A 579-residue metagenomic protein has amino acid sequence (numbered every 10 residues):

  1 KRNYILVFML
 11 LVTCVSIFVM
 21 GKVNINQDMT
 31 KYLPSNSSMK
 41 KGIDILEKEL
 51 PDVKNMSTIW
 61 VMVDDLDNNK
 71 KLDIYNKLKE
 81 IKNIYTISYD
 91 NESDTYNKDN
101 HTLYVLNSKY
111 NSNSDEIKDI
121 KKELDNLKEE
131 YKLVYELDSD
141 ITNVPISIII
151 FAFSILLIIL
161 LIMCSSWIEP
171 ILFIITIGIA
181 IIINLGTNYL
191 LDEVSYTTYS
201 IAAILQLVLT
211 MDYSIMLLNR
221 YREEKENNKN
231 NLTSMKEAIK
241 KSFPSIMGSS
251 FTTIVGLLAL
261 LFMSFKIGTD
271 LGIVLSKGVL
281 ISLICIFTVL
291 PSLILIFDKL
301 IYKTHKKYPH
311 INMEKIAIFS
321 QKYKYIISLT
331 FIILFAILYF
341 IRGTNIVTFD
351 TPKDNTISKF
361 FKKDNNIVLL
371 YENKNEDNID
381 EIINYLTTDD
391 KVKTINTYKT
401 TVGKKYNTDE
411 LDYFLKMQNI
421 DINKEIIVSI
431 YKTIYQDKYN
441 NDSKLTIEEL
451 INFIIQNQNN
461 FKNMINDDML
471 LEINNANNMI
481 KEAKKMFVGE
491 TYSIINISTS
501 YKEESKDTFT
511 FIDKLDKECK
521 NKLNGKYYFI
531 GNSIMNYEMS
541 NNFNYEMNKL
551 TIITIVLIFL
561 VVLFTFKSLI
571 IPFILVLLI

Functional and structural regions predicted by a protein language model:
K1, L78-I81, S320, L386-T387 (+1 more regions): Hydrophobic C-terminal alpha-helix "anchor/cap" residues
K1-Q27, S112-F349, E503, D513 (+1 more regions): Membrane-embedded transmembrane helical bundles of large multi-pass transporters/channels
V23-K70, T86, Y325-K438: Juxtamembrane segments of multi-pass membrane proteins
N36-M39, S114, F265, I311 (+3 more regions): Serine-centered coil/turn micro-motif
S38, K70, E116-D119, N312 (+3 more regions): Soluble or luminal CAZymes and related metallo-dependent hydrolases
K40-K41, D64-N107, K393-I494, E538: Extracytoplasmic
M56-D65, I74-Y75, N91-N143, N365-N373 (+4 more regions): A short beta-strand structural signal in non-transmembrane regions
K71, S234-A238, I379: Small-residue helix-packing motif on alpha-helices
